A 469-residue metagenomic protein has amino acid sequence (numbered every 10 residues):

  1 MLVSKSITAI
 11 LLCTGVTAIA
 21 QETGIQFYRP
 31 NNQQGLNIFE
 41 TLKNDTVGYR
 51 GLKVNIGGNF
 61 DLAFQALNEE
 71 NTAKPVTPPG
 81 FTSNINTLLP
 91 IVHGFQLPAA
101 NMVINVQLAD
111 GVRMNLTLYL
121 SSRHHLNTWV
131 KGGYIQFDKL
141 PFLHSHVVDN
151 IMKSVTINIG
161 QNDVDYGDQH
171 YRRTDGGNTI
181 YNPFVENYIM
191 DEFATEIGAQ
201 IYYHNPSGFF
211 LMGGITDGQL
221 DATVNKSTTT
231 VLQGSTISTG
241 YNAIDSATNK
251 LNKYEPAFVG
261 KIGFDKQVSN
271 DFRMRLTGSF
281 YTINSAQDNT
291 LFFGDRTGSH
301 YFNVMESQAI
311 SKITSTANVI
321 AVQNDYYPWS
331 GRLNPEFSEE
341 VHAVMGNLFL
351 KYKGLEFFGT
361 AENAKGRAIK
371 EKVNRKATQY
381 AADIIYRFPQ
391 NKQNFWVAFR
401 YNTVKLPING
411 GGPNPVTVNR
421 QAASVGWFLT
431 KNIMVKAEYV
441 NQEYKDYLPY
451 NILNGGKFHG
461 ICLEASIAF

Functional and structural regions predicted by a protein language model:
L2-A63, N68-P75, H144-V147: N-terminal periplasmic/intermembrane-space "pro-region" immediately following the signal or transit peptide
Q21, H93, P98-L126, A199-L251 (+4 more regions): Glycine/serine-rich loop-strand microenvironments at binding/catalytic pocket rims
T23-N31, L88-L89, Y134-F137, M274 (+2 more regions): Outer-membrane beta-barrel pore domains
Q26, F64-Q96, N225-T239, S246-A247 (+1 more regions): Primarily recognizes Gram-negative and organellar outer-membrane beta-barrels
V47-N68, N84-T223, S227, N252-D271 (+8 more regions): Outer membrane beta-barrel
N71, L88-V92, R172-D175, F184-D191 (+6 more regions): Extracellular/periplasm-exposed beta-strand and loop segments of Gram-negative cell-envelope proteins, dominated by
V76, D149-N150, N454: Short acidic-glycine motifs
G218-E255, S269-D271, Q287-E306, S311: Surface loops at the rim/top face of extracytoplasmic beta-rich domains
